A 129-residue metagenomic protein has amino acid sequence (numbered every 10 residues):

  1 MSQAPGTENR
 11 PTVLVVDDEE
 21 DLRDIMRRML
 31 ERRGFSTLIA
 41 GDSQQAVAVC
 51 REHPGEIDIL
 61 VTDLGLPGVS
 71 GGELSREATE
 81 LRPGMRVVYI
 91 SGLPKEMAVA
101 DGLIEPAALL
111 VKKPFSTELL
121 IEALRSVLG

Functional and structural regions predicted by a protein language model:
D18, K112-K113: A Lys-centered signature of the CheY-like receiver
D24-R32: Charged docking surfaces used in two-component/phosphorelay signaling
I39-I59: Acidic, metal-coordinating helix/loop segments flanking the phosphotransfer/catalytic sites of two-component signaling
D42-Q45, P67-L74: Acidic catalytic/metal-coordinating carboxylates
A48, G72-M85: Short amphipathic alpha-helix used as the core "switch/output" element in two-component signaling
D63: Active-site residues of response regulator receiver
F115-S126: C-terminal output helix
